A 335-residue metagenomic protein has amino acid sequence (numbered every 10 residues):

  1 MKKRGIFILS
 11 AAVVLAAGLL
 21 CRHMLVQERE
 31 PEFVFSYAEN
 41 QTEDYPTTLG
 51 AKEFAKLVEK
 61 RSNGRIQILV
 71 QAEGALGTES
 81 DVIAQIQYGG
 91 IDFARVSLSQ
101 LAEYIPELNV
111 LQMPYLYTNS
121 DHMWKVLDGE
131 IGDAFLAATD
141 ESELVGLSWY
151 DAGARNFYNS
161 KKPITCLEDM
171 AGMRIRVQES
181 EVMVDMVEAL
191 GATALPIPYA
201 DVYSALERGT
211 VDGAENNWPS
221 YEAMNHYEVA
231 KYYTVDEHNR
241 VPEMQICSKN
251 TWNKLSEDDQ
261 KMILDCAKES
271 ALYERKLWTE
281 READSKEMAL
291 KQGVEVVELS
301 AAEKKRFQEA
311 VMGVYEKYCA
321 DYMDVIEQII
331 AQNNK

Functional and structural regions predicted by a protein language model:
K2-D121, I131, T139-K335: N-terminal secretory/targeting leader peptides
L136: Thiol/selenol-based redox catalytic cores and closely related redox-interacting motifs
